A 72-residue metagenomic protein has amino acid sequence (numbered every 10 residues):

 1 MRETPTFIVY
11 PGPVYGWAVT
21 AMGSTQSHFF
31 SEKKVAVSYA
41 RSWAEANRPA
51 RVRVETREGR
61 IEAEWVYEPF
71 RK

Functional and structural regions predicted by a protein language model:
R2-P5, G59-K72: A cross-kingdom feature marking charged/low-complexity
R2-Q26: Short aromatic-glycine-(Arg/Gly/Cys) micro-motifs in beta-strand/loop hairpins
M22, E32, V66: Surface loops and adjacent helix of pleckstrin homology
S24, E58-G59: Short coil turn/linker residues within repeat-based beta-strand modules
Q26-S27, E62: Local beta-strand/beta-hairpin segments that build beta-sheet-rich folds
S27-H28, V37-S38, F70-K72: A short local loop/turn or secondary-structure capping micro-motif enriched for an aromatic residue
F30-P49: A short, charged, amphipathic alpha-helix used as a generic interaction element across diverse proteins
P49-T56: A short amphipathic beta-strand at an alpha->beta junction
